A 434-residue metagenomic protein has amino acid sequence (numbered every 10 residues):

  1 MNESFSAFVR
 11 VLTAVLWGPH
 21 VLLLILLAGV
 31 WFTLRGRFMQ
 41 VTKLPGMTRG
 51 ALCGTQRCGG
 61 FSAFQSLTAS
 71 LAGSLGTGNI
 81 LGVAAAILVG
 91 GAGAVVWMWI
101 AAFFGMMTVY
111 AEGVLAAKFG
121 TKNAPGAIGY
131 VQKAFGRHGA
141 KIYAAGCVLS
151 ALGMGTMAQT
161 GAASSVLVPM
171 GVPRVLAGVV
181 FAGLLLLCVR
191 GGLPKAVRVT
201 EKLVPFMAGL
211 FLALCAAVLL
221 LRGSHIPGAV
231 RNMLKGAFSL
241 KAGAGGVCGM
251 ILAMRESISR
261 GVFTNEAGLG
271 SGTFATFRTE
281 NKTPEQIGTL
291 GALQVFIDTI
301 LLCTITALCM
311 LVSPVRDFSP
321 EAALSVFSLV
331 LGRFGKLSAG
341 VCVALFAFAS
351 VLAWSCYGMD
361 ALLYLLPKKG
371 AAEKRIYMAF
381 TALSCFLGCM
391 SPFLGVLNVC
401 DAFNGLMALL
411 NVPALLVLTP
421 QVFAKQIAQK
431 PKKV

Functional and structural regions predicted by a protein language model:
M1-T77, L88-G93, G105, L220 (+1 more regions): N-terminal alpha-helical transmembrane segments of multi-pass membrane transport and channel/translocase proteins
L24-R35, M39-T48, G161-L167, V172-R222 (+4 more regions): Membrane-interface loop-to-helix entry segments
W31-T33, L71, A101-T121, I128 (+3 more regions): Helix-loop-helix module between adjacent transmembrane segments
G36-Q40, G78-V83, A92, G153-S164 (+5 more regions): Transmembrane helix-loop junctions in multi-pass membrane proteins
F38-F61, A85, G91-V95, M107-F135 (+3 more regions): Flexible loop linkers connecting adjacent transmembrane helices in multi-pass alpha-helical membrane transporters
R57-V89, K122-I128, V148, V247-F296 (+1 more regions): Alpha-helical membrane segments and immediately flanking helix-loop junctions that form or couple to the substrate/ion
Q65-A124, Q132-G136, G288-V315: Membrane-interface helix-loop-helix modules in multi-pass membrane proteins
Y110-F119, A216-N232, A244-G245, F277-N281 (+1 more regions): Extracellular/periplasmic helix-exit of transmembrane alpha-helices
